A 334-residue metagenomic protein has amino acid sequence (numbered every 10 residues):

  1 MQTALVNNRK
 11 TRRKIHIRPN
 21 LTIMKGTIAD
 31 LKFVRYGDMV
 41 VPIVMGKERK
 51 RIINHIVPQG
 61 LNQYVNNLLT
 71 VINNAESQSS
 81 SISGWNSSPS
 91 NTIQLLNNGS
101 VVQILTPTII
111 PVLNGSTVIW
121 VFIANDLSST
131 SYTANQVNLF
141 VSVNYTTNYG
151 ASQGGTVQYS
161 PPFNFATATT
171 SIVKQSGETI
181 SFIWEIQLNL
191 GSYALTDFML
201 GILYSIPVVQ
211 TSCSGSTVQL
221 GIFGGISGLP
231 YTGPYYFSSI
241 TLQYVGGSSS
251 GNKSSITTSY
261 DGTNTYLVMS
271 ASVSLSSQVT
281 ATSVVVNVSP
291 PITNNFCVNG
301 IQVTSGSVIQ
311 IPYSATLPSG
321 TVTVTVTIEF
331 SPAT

Functional and structural regions predicted by a protein language model:
M1-Q136, F140-T334: Small cysteine-rich, disulfide-bonded extracellular modules of the LU/uPAR three-finger superfamily and closely related
